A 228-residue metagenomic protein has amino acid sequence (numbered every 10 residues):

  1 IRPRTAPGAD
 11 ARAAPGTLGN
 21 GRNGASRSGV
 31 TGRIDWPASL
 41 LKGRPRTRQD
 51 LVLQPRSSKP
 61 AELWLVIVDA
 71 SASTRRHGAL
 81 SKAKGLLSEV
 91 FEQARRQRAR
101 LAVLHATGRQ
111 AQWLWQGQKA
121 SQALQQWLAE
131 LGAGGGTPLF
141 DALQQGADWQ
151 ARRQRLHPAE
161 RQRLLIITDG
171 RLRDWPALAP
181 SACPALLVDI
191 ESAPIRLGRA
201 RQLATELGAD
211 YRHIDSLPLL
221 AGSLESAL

Functional and structural regions predicted by a protein language model:
I1-A61, A120, A227: Acidic/polar low-complexity segments with low predicted structural confidence
G32, W36, P60-L63, A79 (+5 more regions): Helical mechanochemical/support elements of P-loop NTPase systems and associated helical scaffolds
K59-G117, A142-Q145, R163-I167: Von Willebrand factor
R75, R109-W115, R173-P176, I195-L197 (+1 more regions): Switch/connector loops and helix/strand junctions flanking conserved nucleotide-binding motifs in nucleotide-processing
R100-E130, A177, R201: Short beta-strand-loop
A111, A120-Q162, R171, D189-G198: Von Willebrand factor
G170-D215: VWA/integrin I-like adhesion module and closely mimicked acidic/polar interface patches used
P218-L228: C-terminal "exit" segments of structured domains
